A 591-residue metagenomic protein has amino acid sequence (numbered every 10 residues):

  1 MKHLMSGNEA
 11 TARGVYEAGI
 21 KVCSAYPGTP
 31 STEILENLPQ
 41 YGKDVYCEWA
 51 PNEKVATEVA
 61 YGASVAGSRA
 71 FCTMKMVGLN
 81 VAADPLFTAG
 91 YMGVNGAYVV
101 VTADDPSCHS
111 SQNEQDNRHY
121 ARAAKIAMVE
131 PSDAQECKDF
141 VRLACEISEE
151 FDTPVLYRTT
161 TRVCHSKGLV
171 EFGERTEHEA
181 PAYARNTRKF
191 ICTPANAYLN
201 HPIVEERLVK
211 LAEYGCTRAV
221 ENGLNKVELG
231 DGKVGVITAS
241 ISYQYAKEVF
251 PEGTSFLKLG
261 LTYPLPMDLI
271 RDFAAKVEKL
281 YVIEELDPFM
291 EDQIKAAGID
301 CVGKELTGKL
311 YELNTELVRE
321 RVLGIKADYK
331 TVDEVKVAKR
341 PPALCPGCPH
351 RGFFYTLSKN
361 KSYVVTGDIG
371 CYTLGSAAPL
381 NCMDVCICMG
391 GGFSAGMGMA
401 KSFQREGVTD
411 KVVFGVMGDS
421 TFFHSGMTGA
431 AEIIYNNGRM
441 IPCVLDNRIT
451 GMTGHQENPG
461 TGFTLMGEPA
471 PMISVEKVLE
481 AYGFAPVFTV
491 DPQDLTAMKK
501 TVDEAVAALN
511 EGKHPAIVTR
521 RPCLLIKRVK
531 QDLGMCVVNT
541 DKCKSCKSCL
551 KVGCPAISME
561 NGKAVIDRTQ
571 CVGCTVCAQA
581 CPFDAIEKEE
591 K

Functional and structural regions predicted by a protein language model:
M1-A134, R162, L229-G230, F289-E291 (+1 more regions): Thiamine diphosphate
M1-N8, A18, P131-L344, P349-G352 (+4 more regions): Flexible, low-complexity linker and terminal segments
I34-N37, Y61, A82-L86, C108-Q115 (+16 more regions): Short acidic, glycine/serine/threonine-rich loops at helix termini
N37-K43, K247-L257, K477-G483: Short helix-loop-beta junction
K43-P51, M92-A103, A180-K189, Y435-R448 (+2 more regions): A glycine-rich helix N-cap at a beta->alpha junction
D105-P154, T160, A195, P342 (+2 more regions): Conserved thiamine diphosphate
S110, S376-V518, L524, R528-V529: Thiamine diphosphate
